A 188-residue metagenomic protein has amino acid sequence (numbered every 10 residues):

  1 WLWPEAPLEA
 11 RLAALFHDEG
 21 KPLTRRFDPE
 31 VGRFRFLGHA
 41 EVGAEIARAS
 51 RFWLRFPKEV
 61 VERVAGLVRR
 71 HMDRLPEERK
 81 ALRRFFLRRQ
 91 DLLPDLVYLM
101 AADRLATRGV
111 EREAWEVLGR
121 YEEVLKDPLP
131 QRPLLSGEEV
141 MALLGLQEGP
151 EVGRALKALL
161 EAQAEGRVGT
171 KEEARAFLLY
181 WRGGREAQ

Functional and structural regions predicted by a protein language model:
W1-A101, A106-T107: Conserved, hydrophobic alpha-helical core segments of structured domains
A49-F52, T107-Q188: Charged substrate- and nucleic-acid-binding regions of tRNA-handling and nucleotidyl-transfer enzymes, centered on
